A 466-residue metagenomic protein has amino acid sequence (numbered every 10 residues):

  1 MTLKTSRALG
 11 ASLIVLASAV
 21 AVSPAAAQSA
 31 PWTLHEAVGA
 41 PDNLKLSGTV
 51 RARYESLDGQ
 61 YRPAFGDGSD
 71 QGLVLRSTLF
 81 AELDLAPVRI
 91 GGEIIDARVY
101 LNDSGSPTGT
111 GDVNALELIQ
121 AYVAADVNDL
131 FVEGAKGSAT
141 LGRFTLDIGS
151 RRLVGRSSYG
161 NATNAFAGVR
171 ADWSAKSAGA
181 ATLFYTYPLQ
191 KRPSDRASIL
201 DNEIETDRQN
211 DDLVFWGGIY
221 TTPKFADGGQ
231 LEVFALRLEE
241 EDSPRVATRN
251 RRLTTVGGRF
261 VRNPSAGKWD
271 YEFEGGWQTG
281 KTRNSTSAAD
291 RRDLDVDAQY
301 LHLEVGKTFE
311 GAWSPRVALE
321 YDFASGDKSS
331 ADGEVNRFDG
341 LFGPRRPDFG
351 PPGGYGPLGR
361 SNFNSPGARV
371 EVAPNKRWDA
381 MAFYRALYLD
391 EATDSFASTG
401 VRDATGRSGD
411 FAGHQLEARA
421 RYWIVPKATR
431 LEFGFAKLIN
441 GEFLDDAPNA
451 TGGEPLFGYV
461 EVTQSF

Functional and structural regions predicted by a protein language model:
T2-D70, R76-F80, D84-A86, P315-V317 (+4 more regions): N-terminal periplasmic/intermembrane-space "pro-region" immediately following the signal or transit peptide
A52-D58, L85-R89, I94-Y100, R143-D147 (+9 more regions): Transmembrane beta-strands of outer-membrane beta-barrel pores
S56-L75, D84-A139, R152-G155, D201-E205 (+5 more regions): Surface-exposed loop and membrane-interface regions of Gram-negative outer-membrane beta-barrel proteins
D126-G137, S157-A331, A373-K376, A386-Y388 (+4 more regions): Signature for the C-terminal beta-barrel architecture of outer-membrane proteins
S330-N362: Flexible glycine-rich, low-complexity coil/linker segments exposed to the extracellular/periplasmic environment
F363-A373, D379-F383: A glycine-rich beta-turn/hairpin centered on an aromatic-Pro dipeptide
H414-G434, L438-I439: C-terminal structured "cap/appendage" subdomains that terminate the fold
A418, I424, G453-F466: Outer-membrane beta-barrel "beta-signal"
